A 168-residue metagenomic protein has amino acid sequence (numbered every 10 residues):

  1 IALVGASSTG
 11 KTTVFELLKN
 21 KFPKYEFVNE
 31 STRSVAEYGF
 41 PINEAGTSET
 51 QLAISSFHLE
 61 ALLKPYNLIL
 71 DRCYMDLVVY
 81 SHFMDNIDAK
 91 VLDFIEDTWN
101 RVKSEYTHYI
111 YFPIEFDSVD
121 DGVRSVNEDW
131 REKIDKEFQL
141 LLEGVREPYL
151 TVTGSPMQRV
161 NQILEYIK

Functional and structural regions predicted by a protein language model:
L3: Hydrophobic anchor at the beta1->P-loop junction of P-loop NTPases
A6: P-loop (Walker A) phosphate-binding loop of NTP-binding proteins
K11: Conserved lysine of the Walker
V14: Hydrophobic positions on the alpha1 helix immediately C-terminal to the Walker A/P-loop
K19-E60: Conserved substrate/cofactor phosphate-moiety recognition/catalytic segment in nucleotide-dependent phosphotransferases
L52-K103: Glycine-rich phosphate-binding loop used to anchor ATP phosphates in small-molecule kinases, encompassing both
D85-Q158: A glycine- and Lys/Arg-enriched "phosphate-lid" helix/loop adjacent to the NTP-binding pocket of small-molecule kinases
